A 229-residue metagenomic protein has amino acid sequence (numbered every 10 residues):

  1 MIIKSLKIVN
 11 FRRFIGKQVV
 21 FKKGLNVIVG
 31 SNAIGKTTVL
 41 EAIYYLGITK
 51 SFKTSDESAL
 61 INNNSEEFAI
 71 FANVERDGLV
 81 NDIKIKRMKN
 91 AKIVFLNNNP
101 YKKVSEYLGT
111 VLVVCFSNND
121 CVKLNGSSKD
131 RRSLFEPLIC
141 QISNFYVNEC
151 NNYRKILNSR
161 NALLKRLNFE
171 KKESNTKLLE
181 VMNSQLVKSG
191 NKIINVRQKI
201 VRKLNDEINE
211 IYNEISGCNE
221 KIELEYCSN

Functional and structural regions predicted by a protein language model:
M1-Y45: Pre-Walker A-like glycine/lysine-rich segment at the N-terminus of P-loop NTPase domains
K7, F71-N73, E225: Residue-level recognition of well-ordered beta-strand positions that form the cores of beta-sheet-rich folds across
K17-V19, L79-I83, I222: Short beta-strand segments
G24, A42, T110-L112, L134: ABC transporter nucleotide-binding domains
G30, I48, G217: Short, conserved catalytic or interaction motifs in soluble domains
I48-D130, I139-I142, Y146, E207-N213: Nucleotide-state sensing region of NTPase/ATPase domains
R87, E220, N229: Structured interaction and signal-relay segments at domain junctions
F116-C218, E225-S228: An accessory alpha-helical subdomain
